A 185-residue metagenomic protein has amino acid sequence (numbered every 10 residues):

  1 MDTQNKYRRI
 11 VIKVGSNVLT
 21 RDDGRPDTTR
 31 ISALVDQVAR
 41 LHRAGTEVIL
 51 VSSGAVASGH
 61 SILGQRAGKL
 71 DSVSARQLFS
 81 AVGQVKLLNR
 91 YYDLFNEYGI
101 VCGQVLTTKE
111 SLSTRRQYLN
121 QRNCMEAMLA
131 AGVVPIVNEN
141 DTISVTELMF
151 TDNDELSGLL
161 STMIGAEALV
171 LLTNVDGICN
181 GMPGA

Functional and structural regions predicted by a protein language model:
M1-A185: Nucleotide/pyrophosphate-binding catalytic subdomain
